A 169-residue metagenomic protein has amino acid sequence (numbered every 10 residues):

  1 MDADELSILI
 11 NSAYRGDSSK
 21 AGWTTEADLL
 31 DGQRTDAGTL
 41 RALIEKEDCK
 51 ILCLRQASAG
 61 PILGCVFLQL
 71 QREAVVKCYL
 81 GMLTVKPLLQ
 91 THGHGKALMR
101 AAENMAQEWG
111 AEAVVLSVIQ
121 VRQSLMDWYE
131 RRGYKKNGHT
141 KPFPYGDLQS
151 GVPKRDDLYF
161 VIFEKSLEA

Functional and structural regions predicted by a protein language model:
M1-D4, I8, E168-A169: Conserved N-terminal entry element of GNAT/NAT acetyltransferase domains
N11-L40: Conserved GNAT-fold acetyl-CoA-binding loop/helix
Q33-C53, Y79, D156-Y159: A short helix-loop-beta-strand connector motif used in the catalytic cores of GNAT acetyltransferases and, in some
I51-C53, G60-L70, K77-T84: Conserved beta-strand in the GNAT
R55, L83-T91, V118-Q120: A short, internal acetyl-CoA/4′-phosphopantetheine-binding micro-motif in the GNAT/acyltransferase core
L89, G93-A101: Conserved acetyl-CoA pyrophosphate-binding loop and the N-cap/start of the following alpha-helix in GNAT-like
M99, A106-I119: Conserved GNAT acetyl-CoA-binding A-motif
E112-A113, I119-M126, R131-A169: C-terminal "cap" of GNAT-fold acetyltransferases
